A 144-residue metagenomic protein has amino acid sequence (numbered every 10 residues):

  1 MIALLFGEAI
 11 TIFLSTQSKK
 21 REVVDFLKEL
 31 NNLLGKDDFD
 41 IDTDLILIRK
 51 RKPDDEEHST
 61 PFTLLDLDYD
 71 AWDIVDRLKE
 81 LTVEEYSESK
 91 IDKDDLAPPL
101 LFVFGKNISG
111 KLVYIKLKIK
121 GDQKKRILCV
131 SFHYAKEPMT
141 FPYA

Functional and structural regions predicted by a protein language model:
F6, T11-R21, D25-P98: Compact soluble domain cores
Y69-W72, Y86, Y114, Y134 (+1 more regions): Sequence-level detector for tyrosine residue identity
K79-R126: Functional cores of ribonucleases/endoribonucleases
I119-A144: Enriched for short, Lys/Arg-rich terminal
